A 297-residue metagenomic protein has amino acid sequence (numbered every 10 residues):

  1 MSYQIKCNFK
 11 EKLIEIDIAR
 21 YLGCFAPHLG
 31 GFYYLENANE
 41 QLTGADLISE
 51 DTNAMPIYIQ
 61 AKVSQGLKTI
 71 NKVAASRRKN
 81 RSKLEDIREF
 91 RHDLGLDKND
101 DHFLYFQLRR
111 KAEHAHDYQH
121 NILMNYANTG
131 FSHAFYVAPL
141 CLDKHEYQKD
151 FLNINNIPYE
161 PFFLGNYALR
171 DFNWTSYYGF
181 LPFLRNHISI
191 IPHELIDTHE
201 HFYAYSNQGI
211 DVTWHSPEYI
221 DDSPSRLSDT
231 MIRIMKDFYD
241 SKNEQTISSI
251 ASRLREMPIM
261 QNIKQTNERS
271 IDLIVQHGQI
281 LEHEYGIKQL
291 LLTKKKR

Functional and structural regions predicted by a protein language model:
M1-E36: Acidic-basic catalytic patches of nuclease active cores, encompassing PD-(D/E)XK and other metal-cofactor nuclease
I16, T43, M55: Residues that flank catalytic or metal-binding motifs in active/ligand-binding sites
F32-T43, E50-T52: Active-site metal-binding core of divalent-cation-utilizing nuclease and nuclease-like domains
L47, I57-Q65: Conserved catalytic cores of phosphodiester-cleaving nucleases, focusing on short active-site segments
E50-N53, N128-G130: Flexible, charged surface loops at secondary-structure boundaries
V63-L152: Catalytic cores of nucleic-acid endonucleases
G130, A138-R297: Non-catalytic C-terminal interaction segments of nucleic acid-processing enzymes
